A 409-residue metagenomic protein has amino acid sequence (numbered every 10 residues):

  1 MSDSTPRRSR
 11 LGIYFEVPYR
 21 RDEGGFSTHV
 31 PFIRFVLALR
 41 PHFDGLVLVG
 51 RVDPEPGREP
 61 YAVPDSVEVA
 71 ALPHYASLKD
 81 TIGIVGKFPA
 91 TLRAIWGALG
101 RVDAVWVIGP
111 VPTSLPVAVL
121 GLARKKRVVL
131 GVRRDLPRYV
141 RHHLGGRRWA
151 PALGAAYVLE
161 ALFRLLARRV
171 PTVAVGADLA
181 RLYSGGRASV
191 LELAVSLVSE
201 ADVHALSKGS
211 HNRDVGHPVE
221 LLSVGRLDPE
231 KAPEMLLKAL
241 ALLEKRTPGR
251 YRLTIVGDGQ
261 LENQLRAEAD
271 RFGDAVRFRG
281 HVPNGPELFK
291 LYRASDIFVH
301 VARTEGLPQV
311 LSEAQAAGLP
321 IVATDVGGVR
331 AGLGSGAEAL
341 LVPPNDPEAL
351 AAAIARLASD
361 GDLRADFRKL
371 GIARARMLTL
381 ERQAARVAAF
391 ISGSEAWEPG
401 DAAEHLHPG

Functional and structural regions predicted by a protein language model:
A70, G146-G216: Donor nucleotide-sugar binding/catalytic pocket of nucleotide-sugar-dependent glycosyltransferases
L99, K290-S295: Short alpha-helical donor nucleotide-sugar binding micro-motif in glycosyltransferases
S210-K231, L237-L240: Conserved donor-binding/catalytic core segment of Leloir-type glycosyltransferases
R266-V282: Nucleotide-activated donor-binding/catalytic signature segment of Leloir-type glycosyltransferases, i.e., the conserved
R303: Aromatic "clamp/platform" in nucleotide-sugar-dependent glycosyltransferases that forms part of the donor/acceptor
P320-A323: Short hydrophobic beta-strand element within catalytic cores of glycosyltransferases and related nucleotide-activated
S335-G336, L340-P347, R356-G361: Conserved acidic donor-binding segment of nucleotide-sugar-dependent glycosyltransferases
R356, L363-M377, A389: A short, well-ordered alpha-helix in the C-terminal region of glycosyltransferases
